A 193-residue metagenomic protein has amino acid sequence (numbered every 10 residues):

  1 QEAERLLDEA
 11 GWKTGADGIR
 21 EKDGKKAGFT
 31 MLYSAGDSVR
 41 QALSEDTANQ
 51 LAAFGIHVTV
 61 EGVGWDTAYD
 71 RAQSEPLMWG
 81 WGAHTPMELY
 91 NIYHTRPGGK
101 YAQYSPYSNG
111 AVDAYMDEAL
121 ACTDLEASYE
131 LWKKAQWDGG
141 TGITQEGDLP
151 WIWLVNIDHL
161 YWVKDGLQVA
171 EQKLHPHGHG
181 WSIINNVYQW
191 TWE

Functional and structural regions predicted by a protein language model:
E2-A3, V39-A48, A68-E193: Detector for C-terminal structural segments
K13-H84, H159: Ligand/substrate-recognition segments at binding pockets and active sites
